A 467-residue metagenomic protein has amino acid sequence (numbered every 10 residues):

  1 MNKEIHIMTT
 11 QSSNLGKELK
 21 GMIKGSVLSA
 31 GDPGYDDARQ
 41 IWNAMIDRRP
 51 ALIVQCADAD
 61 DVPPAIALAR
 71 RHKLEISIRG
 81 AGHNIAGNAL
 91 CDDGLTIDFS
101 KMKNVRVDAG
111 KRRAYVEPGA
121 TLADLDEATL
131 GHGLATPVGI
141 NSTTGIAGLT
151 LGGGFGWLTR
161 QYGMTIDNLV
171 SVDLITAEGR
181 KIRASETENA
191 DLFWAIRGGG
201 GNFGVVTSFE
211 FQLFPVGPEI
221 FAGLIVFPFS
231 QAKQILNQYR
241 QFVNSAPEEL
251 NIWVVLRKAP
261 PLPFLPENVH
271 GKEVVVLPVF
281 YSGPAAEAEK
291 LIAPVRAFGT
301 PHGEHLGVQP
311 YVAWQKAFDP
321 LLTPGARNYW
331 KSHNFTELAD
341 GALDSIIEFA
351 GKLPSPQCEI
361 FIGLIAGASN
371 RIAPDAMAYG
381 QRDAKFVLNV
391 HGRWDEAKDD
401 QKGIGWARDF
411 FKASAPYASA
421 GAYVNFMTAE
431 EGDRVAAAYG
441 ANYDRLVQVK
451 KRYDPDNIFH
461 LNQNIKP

Functional and structural regions predicted by a protein language model:
M1-P467: Soluble FAD-dependent oxygen oxidases
